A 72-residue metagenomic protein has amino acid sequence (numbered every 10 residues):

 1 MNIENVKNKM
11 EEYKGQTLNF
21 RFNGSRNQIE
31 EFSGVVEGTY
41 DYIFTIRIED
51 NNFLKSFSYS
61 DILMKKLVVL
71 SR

Functional and structural regions predicted by a protein language model:
M1-E30, E49-R72: Short glycine-rich, low-complexity segments
S33: A short beta-loop-beta micro-motif enriched in histidine and acidic residues
Y42-I46: Short aromatic-glycine-enriched beta-strand elements
